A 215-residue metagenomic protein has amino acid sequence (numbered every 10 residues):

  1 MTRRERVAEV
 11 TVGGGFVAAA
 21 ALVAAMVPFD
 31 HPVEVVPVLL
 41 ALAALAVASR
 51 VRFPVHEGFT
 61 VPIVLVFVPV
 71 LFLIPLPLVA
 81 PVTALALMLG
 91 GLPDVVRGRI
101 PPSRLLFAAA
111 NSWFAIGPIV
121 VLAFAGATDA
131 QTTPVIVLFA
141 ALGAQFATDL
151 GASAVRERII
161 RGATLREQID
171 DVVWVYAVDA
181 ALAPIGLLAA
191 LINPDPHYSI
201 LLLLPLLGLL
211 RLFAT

Functional and structural regions predicted by a protein language model:
M1-F59, L65-D170, W174-D179, A183-L212: Short helix-perturbing small/polar motifs within transmembrane alpha-helices
